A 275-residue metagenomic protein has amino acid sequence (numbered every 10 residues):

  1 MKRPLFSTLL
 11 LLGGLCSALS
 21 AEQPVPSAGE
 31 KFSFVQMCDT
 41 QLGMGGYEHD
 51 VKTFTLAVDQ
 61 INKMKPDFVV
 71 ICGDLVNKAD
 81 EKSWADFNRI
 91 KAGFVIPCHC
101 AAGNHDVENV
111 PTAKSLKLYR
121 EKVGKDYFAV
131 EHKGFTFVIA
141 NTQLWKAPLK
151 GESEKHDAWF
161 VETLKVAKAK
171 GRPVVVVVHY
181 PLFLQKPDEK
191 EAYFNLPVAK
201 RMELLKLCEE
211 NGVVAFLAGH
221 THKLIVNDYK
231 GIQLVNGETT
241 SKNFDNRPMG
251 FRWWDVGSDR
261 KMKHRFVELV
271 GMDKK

Functional and structural regions predicted by a protein language model:
M1-P4: Positively charged n-region of N-terminal signal peptides that target proteins for export
S7-S17: Bacterial N-terminal signal peptides
S20-A85: N-terminal active-site segment of His-dependent metallophosphoesterases
P26, E81-P173, F194, A199-A215 (+1 more regions): Extended active-site neighborhood of metal-dependent phosphoesterases/phosphodiesterases
S27-G29, D255-K275: A short C-terminal boundary segment appended to hydrolase-like catalytic domains
D39, G73-D74, G103-N104, H179 (+1 more regions): Active-site glycine-centered loops adjacent to acidic/histidine catalytic or metal-binding residues that shape
G43-G46, L75, Q143-E152, P187-A192: Surface-exposed cleft-lining segments at the edges of enzyme active sites
A167-K186: Short acidic, glycine-rich surface-loop motifs adjacent to enzyme active sites
